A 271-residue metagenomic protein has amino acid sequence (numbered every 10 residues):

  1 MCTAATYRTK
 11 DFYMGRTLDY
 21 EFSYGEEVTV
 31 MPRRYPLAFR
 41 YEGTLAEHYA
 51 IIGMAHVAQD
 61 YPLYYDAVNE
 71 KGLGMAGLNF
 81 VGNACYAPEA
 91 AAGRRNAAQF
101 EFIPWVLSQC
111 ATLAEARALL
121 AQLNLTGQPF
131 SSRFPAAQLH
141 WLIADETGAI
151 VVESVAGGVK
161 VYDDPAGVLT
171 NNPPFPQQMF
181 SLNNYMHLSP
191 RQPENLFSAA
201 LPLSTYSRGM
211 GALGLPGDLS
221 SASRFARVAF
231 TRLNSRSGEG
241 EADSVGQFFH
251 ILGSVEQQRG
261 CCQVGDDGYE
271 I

Functional and structural regions predicted by a protein language model:
M1-R94, Q122, G127: A contiguous strand-loop segment
M1-Y13, L119, Q128-S131, A136-A137 (+2 more regions): C-terminus-biased signal that marks the final domain/tail of proteins
K10-G25, A92-V106, R227-G238: N-terminal short leaders/motifs
L18, N79, T147, A156 (+1 more regions): A broadly conserved detector of short glycine/acidic/proline-rich loop/turn motifs that flank catalytic sites and bind
S23-Y41, V159-E194: A short, surface-exposed interaction/processing loop segment used at functional sites
E70-K71, L107-E115, S237-V245: A short, structured loop/turn motif at beta-sheet edges
A91-L139: Intrinsically disordered, low-complexity linker/loop segments enriched in Gly/Pro and charged/polar residues
A136-K160: Long, compositionally biased
